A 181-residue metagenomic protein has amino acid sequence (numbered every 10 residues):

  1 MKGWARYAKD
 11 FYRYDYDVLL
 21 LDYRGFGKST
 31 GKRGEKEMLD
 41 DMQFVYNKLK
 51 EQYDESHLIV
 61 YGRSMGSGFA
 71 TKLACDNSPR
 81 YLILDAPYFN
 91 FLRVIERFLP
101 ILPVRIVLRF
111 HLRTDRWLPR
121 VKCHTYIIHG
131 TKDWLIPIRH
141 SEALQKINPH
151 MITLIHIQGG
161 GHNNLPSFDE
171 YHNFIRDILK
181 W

Functional and structural regions predicted by a protein language model:
M1-K48, H57, M65-G68, A74: Membrane-embedded segments
Y7, T114, C123, P137-K146: Short alpha-helix in the alpha/beta-hydrolase fold that links the catalytic acid
N47-F98: Primarily recognizes the serine-hydrolase "nucleophile elbow" in alpha/beta-hydrolase and SGNH/GDSL folds
R120-K122, I127-D133: Short beta-strand/loop motif that positions the catalytic acidic residue of the alpha/beta-hydrolase fold
T131-I136, H162-N164: Acidic catalytic loop of the alpha/beta-hydrolase fold
L154-G160: Short glycine-rich catalytic loops that host catalytic nucleophiles or stabilize transition states across multiple
G160-E170: Catalytic histidine-centered segment of alpha/beta-hydrolase-like enzymes
D169-W181: Catalytic active-site module of serine/aspartate enzymes centered on a nucleophile-bearing elbow/loop
